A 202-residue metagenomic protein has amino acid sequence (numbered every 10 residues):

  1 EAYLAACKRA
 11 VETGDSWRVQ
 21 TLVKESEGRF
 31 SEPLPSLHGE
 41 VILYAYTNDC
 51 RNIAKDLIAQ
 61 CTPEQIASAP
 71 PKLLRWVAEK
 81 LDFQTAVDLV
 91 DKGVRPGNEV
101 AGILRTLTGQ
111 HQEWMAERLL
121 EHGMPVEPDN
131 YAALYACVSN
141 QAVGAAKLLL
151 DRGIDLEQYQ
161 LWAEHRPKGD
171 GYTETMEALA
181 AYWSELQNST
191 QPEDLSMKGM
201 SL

Functional and structural regions predicted by a protein language model:
E1-P33: N-terminal segments that cap or nucleate solenoid repeat domains
A2-K8, E32-Y44, I66-A78, G97-T108 (+2 more regions): Ankyrin-repeat boundary/"N-cap" motif
R18, N52-I53, T85, W114-M115 (+2 more regions): Conserved ankyrin/ankyrin-like repeat signature
T21-F30, K55-E64, V87-R95, E117-P125 (+2 more regions): Ankyrin repeat domain, specifically the short helix-to-loop turn at the C-terminus of the second helix of each repeat
L74-R75, A116, P125, E177 (+1 more regions): Position-driven detector of the extreme protein N-terminus
L150, L156-Q187: Leucine-rich solenoid repeat scaffolds
N188-L202: Non-Sec secretion/translocation targeting segments of pathogen effectors
